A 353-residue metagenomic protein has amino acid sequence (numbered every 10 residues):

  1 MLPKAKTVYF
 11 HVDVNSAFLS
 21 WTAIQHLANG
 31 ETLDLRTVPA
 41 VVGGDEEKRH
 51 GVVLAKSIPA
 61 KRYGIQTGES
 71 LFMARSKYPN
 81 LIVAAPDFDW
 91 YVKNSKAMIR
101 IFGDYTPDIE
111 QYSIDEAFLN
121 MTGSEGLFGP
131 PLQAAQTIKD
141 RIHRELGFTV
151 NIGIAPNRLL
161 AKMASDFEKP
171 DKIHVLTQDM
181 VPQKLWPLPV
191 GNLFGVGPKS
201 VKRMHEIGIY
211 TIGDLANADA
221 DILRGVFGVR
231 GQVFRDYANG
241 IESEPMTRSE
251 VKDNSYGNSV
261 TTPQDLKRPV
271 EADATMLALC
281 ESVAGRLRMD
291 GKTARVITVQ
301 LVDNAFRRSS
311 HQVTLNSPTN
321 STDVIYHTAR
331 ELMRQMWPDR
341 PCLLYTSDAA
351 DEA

Functional and structural regions predicted by a protein language model:
M1-V233, M246, G285: Gly/Gly-Pro- and Ser/Thr-rich, intrinsically disordered tail segments characteristic of DNA damage-repair and tolerance
L2-K4, N192, K202-P341: DNA-contacting surface of Y-family translesion DNA polymerases
S76, E331, D351-E352: Charged/polar positions on well-ordered alpha helices
Y345, A349-A353: Single conserved hydrophobic/aromatic residue that forms the stacking wall/gate of nucleotide- or nucleobase-binding
